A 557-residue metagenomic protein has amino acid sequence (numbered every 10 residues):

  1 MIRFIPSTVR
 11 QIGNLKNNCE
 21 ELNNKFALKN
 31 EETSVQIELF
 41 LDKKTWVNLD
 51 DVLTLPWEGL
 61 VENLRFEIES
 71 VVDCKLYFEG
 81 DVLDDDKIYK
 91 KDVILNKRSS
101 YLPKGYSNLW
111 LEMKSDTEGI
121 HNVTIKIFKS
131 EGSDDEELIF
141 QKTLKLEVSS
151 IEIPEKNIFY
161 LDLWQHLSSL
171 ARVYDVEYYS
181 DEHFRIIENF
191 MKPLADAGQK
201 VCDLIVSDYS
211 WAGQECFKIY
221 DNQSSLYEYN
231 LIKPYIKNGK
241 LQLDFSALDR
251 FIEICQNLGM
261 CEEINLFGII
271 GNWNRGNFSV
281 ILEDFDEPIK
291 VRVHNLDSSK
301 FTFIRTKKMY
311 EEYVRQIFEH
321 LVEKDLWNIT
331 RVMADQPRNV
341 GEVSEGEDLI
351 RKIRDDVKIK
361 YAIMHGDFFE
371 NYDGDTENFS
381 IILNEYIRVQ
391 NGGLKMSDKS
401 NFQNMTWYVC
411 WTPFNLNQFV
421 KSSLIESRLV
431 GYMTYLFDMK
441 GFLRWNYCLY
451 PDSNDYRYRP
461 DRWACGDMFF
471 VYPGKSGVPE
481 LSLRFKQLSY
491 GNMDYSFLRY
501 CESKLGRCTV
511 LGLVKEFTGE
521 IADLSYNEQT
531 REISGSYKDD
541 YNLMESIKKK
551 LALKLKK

Functional and structural regions predicted by a protein language model:
M1-L41: Beta-sheet-dominated interaction scaffolds and their linkers
I2-L15, K43-W110: Surface-exposed binding patches on compact interaction domains or structured appendages
E38, K44-V47, N96-K156, F184: Extended acidic/polar, glycine-enriched regions that form or flank non-catalytic beta-rich accessory modules
N122-T124, F128-E131, F140-D356, A362-Y372 (+1 more regions): Aromatic-lined carbohydrate-binding surfaces of glycoside hydrolases
S298-T306, Y310-T330, A334-H365, D455-K557: Catalytic domains of carbohydrate-active enzymes that cleave complex glycans
R354-V357, D373-S380, S400-T406, D438-G441: Glycine-enriched alpha-helix->loop->beta-strand junction motifs that scaffold or abut catalytic
K399-R428: Active-site clefts of carbohydrate-active enzymes
S423-P473: Substrate-binding cleft of secreted/luminal carbohydrate-active enzymes
